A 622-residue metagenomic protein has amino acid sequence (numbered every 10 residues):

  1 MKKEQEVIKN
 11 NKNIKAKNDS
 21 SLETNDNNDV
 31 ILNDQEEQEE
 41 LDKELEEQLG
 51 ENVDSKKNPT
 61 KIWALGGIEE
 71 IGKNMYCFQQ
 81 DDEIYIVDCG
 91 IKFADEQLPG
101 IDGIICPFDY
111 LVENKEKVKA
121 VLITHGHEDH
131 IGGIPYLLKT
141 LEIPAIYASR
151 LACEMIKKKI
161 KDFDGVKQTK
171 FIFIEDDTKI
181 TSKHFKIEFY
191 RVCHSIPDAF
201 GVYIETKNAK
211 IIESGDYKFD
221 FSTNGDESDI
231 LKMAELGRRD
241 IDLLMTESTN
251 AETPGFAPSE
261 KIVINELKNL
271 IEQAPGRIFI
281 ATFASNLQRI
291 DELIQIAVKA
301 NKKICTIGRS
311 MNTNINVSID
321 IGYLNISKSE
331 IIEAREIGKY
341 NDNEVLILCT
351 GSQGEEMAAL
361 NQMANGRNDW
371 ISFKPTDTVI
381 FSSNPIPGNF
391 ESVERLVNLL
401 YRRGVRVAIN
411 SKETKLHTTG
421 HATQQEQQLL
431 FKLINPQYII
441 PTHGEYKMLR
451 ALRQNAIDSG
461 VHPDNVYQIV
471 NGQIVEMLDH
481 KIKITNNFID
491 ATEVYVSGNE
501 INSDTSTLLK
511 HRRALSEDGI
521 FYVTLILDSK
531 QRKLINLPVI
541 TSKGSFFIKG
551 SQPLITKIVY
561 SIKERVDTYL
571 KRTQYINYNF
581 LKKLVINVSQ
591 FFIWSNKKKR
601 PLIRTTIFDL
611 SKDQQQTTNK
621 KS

Functional and structural regions predicted by a protein language model:
M1-E36: Intrinsically disordered, low-complexity RNA-associated tracts
D26-L122, H127-K339, A358-S372, E391-V393: His/Asp/Glu-rich metal-coordinating catalytic cores of metallo-dependent phosphodiesterases/hydrolases acting on
Y136, S195, T249, N384 (+3 more regions): Flexible loop residues that form catalytic and substrate-binding hotspots at small-molecule/glycan-binding clefts
D176-T181, S195, N312, T414-H417 (+2 more regions): A short acidic, often aromatic-flanked loop/helix-cap motif at beta-alpha or helix-coil junctions that lines enzyme
R191, T206, C349-G351, L525-S529 (+1 more regions): Flexible glycine-/small-residue-rich
E252-L416, A422-T573, K582-N587: Hard-cation-handling environments
I576-L610: C-terminal tails and terminal domains of large nucleic-acid-associated and other macromolecular-machine proteins
